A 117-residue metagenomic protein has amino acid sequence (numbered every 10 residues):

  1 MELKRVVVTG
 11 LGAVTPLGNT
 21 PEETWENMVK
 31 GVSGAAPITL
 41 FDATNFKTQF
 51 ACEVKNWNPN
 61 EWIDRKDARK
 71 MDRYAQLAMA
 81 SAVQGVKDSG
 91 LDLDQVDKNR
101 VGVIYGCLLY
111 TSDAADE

Functional and structural regions predicted by a protein language model:
M1-D67, S89: ACP-dependent fatty acid/polyketide chain-elongation machinery
M1-L3, G90-I104: Structural signature of cysteine-dependent C-C bond-forming condensing enzymes
L11, G106-L108: Fold-independent oxyanion-binding glycine-rich loops and adjacent beta-strand/coil segments at enzyme active sites
T48-C52, L77, L109: Short amphipathic alpha-helical patches
K70-A75: Active-site nucleophile and cofactor-binding loops and adjacent substrate-binding regions of central metabolic enzymes
L77-V96: Feature captures the FAD/FMN-dependent oxidoreductase FAD-binding
Y110-A115: Conserved small/polar residues in nucleotide/adenosyl-binding loops
